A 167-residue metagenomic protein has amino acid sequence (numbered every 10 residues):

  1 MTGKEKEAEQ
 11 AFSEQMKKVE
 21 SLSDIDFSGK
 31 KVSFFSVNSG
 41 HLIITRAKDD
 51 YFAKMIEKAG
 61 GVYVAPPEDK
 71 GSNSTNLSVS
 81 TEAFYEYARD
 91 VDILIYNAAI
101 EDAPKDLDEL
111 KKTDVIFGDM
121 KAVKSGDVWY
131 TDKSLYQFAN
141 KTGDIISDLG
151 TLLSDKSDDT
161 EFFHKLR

Functional and structural regions predicted by a protein language model:
M1-A11, S39-R46, G71-S74, D132-A139: Second-shell loop/turn segments in exported
G3, E9-Q10, I93-R167: Structured C-terminal subdomain patch of bacterial secreted/periplasmic proteins
G3-E7, K17-D24, E57, G61 (+3 more regions): Sec-exported extracytoplasmic/periplasmic mature domains
E7-Y63: Basic- and aromatic-lined ligand-binding clefts that recognize polyanionic substrates
Q10-G29, S33, E68-N73, S147 (+1 more regions): Ligand-binding clefts/hinges and TM-proximal coupling segments of bilobed small-molecule sensing domains
K31-S36, Y63-P66, D92-N97, V128-T131: Structural recognition of the beta-strand scaffold that forms the well-ordered cores of secreted hydrolase catalytic
F52-T75, I95-A98: His/Asp/Glu-enriched short active-site or ligand-binding loop at hydrolase and phosphoryl-transfer sites
N76-Y96: Ligand-binding pocket segment of bilobal, Venus flytrap-like solute-binding proteins
